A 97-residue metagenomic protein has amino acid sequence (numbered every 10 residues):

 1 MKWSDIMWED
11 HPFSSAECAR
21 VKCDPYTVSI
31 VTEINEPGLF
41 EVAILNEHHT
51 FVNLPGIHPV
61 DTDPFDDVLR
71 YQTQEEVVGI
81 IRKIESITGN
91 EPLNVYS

Functional and structural regions predicted by a protein language model:
M1-P37, D63-F65: Negatively charged, low-complexity tracts enriched in Asp/Glu with abundant Ser/Thr
W3, L45-S97: Mixed-charge, Lys/Arg-enriched low-complexity segments
E17-A19, P37-L45, T50: Membrane-helix boundary/juxtamembrane interface motif
